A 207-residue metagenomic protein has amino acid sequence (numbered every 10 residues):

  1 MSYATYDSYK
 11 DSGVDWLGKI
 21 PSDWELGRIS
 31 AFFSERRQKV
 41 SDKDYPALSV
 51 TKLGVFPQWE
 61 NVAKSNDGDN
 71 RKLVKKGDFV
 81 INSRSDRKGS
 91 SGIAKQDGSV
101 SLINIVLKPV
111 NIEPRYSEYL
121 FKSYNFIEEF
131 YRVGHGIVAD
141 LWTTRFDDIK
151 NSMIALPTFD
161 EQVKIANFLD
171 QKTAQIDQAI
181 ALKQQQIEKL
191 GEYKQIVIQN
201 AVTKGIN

Functional and structural regions predicted by a protein language model:
M1-I20, T173-N207: Short amphipathic coiled-coil heptad-repeat segments
S8-V40, N151, A155, F159 (+1 more regions): Non-catalytic DNA-recognition/assembly elements of restriction-modification systems
S12-G13, G27-K76: Sequence-specific dsDNA recognition surfaces
R36-D42, N125, E129, V202 (+1 more regions): Proline-centered turn/helix-capping motifs that create local helix->coil transitions or kinks
R71, K76-G134, V138-L141, R145-I149: A short beta-sheet element
S117, Q162-I165: Interdomain signal-transducing alpha-helices
V163, Q171-K172: Intrinsically disordered, low-complexity linker/loop segments enriched in Gly/Pro and charged/polar residues
